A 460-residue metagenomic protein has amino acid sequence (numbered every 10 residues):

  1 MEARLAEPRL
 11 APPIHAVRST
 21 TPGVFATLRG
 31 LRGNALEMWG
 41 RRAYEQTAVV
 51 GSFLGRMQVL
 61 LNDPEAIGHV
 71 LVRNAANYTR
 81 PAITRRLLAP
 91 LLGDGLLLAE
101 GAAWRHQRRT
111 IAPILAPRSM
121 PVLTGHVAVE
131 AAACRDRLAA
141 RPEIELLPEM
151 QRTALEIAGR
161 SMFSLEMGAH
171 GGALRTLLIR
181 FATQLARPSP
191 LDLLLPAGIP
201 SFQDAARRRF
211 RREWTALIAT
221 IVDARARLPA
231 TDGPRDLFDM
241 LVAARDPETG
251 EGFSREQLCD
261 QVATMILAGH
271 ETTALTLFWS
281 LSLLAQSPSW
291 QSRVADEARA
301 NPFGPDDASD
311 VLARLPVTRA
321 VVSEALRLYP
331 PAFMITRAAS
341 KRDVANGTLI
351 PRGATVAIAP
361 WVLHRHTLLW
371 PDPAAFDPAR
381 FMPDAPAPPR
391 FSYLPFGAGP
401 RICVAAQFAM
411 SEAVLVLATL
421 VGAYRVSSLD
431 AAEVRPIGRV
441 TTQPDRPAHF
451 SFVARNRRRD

Functional and structural regions predicted by a protein language model:
M1-A16, M38, T79-R85, A103-R105 (+2 more regions): Cytochrome P450 heme-thiolate monooxygenase catalytic core
M1-P8, P12, A43, A131 (+4 more regions): Cytochrome P450 proximal C-terminal region
M1-Q58, E65, I83-L87, L177 (+2 more regions): N-terminal targeting/anchor module and adjacent flexible "hinge" preceding the catalytic domain
P13-G23, T124, A128, T176-R180 (+9 more regions): Cytochrome P450 I-helix active-site segment
A26-Q46, A216, T220, P305-N346: Conserved cytochrome P450 K-helix E-x-x-R motif and the immediately C-terminal K′/meander segment
E37, G68-L87, P371: Cytochrome P450 catalytic domain signature, combining two hallmark sequence patches
T272-Q291, A295-E297, A406-Y424: Cytochrome P450 catalytic-core helices
I358-A385: Conserved cytochrome P450 K-helix/beta-meander segment immediately N-terminal to the heme-binding cysteine loop
